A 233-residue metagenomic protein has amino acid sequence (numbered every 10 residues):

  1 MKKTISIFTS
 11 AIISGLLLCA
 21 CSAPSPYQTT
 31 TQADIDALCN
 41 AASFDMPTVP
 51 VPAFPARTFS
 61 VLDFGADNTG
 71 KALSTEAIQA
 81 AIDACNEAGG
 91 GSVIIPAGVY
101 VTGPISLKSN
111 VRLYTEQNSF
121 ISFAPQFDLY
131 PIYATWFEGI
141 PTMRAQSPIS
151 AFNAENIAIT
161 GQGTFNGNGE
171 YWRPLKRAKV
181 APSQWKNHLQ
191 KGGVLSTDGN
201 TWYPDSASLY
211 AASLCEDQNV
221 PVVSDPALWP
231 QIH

Functional and structural regions predicted by a protein language model:
M1-A11: Bacterial N-terminal signal peptides that target proteins for export
T9-C19: Bacterial N-terminal signal peptides
C19-H233: Extracellular/periplasmic carbohydrate-active domains that bind, remodel, or depolymerize complex polysaccharides
